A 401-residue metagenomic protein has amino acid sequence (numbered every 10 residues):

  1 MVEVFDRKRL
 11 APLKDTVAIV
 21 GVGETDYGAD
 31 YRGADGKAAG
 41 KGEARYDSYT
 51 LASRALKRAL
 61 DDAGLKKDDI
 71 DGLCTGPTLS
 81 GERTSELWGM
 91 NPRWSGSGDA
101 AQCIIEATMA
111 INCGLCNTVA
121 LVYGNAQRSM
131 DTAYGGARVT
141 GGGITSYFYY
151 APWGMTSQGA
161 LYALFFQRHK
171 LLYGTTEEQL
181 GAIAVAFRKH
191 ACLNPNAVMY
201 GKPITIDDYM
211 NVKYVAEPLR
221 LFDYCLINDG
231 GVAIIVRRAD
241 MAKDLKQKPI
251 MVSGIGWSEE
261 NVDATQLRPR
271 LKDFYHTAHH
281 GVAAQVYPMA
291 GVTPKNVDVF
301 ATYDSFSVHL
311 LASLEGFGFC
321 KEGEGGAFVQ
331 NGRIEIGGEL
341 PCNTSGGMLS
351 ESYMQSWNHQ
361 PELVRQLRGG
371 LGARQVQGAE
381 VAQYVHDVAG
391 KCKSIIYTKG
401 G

Functional and structural regions predicted by a protein language model:
M1-W94, T108-C113, A120, G124-C225 (+5 more regions): Conserved "HGTGT" condensation-loop signature of ketosynthase/thiolase-family condensing enzymes that catalyze
G96-E106: Short phosphate-binding loop-to-helix
A101-Q102, I227, M354-Q355: A glycine-rich, Thr/Ser-enriched phosphate-binding loop motif common to dinucleotide/cofactor-binding enzymes
G231-A239: Conserved beta strand-loop-helix elements of the APE1-like EEP
M241-L245: Short helix-loop capping/hinge motifs at secondary-structure junctions, enriched in acidic/polar residues
